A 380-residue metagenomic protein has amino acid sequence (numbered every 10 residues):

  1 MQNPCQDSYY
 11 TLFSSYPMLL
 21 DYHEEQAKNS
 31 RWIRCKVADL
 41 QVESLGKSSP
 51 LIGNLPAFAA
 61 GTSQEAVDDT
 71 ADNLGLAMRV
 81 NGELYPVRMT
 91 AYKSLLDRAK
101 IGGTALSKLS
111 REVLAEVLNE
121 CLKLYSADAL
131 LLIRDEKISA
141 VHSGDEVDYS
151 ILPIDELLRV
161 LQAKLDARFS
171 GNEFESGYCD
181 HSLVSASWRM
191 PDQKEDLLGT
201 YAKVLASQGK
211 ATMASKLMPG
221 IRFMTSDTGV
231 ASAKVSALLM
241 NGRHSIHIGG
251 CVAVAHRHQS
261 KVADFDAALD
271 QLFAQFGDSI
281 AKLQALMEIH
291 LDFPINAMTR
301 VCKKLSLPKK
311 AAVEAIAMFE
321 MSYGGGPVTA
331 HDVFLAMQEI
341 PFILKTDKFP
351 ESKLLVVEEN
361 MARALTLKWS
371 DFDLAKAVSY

Functional and structural regions predicted by a protein language model:
M1-V160, R168-F169: Feature for intrinsically disordered/low-complexity regulatory segments and propeptides
H142, Y149-Y380: Intrinsic disorder/low-complexity polar-acidic segments
